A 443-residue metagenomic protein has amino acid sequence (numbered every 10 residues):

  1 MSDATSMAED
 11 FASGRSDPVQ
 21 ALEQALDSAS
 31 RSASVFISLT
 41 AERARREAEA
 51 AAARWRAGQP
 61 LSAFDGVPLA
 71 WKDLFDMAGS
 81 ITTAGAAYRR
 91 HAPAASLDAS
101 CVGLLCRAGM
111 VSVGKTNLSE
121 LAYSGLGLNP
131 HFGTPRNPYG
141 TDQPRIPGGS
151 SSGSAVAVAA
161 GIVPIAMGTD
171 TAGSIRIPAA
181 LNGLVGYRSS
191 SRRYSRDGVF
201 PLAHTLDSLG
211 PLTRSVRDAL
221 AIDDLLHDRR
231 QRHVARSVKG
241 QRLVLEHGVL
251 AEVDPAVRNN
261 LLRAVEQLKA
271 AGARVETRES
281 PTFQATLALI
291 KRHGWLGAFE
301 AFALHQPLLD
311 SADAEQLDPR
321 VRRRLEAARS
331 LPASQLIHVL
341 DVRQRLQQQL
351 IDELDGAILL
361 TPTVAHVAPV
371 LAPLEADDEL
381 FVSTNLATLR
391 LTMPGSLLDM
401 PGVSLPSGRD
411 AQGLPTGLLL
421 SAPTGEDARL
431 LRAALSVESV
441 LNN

Functional and structural regions predicted by a protein language model:
M1-R46, A53-R56, E266-G272, N443: An N-terminal boundary/leader segment
A8-A12, Q24, A303-L397: Serine-dependent amide/ester hydrolase catalytic core
R15-E23, E49, A99, A256-E279 (+2 more regions): Acyltransferase
A25, A44, A219, L243 (+4 more regions): Residue-level signal for inorganic ion chemistry
A51-P68, A235-L243: Immediate post-signal peptide segment of exported/extracytoplasmic ligand-binding proteins
F64-L206, E246-G248, T361-L380: Short glycine/serine-rich loop/turn segments
D65-A87, G240, W295-Q347, S404-L414: Short helix-loop capping/hinge segments that flank enzyme active sites or metal/cofactor-binding pockets
R107, A160, P164-A251, L262-A271 (+2 more regions): Structural helix-boundary/capping segments
